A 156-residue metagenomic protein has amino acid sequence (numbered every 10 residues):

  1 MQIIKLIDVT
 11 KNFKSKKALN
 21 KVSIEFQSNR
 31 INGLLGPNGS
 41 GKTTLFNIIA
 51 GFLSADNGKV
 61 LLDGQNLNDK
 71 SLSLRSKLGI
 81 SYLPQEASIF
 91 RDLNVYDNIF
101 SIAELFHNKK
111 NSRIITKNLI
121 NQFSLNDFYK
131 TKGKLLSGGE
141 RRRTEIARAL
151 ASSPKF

Functional and structural regions predicted by a protein language model:
F26, G58-N66, S76-L78, I115: Conserved ABC transporter NBD signature motif
L35-P37: The feature captures the beta-strand-to-loop junction immediately N-terminal to the Walker
A50: Helix-to-loop junction immediately C-terminal to a conserved catalytic motif
N66-E86, Y129-K130: ABC ATPase NBD coupling module
K110-F128: Conserved ABC ATPase "signature" region
K132-L136, E140: Conserved ABC ATPase signature
